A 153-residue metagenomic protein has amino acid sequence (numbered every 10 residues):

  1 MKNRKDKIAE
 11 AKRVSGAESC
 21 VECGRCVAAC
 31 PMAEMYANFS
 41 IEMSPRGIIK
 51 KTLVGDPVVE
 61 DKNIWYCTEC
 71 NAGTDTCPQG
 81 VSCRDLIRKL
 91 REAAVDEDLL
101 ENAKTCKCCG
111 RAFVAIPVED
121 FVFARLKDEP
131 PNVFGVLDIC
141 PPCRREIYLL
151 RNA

Functional and structural regions predicted by a protein language model:
M1-G16, D96-A153: Iron-sulfur (Fe-S) cluster-binding modules
N3, K7-P45: Ordered, small/hydrophobic-rich secondary-structure cores
N3, M35-E60, V81-K107, F121-N132: Non-heme iron-sulfur electron-transfer modules
E10, D56-P57, C70: General secondary-structure edge motif
S15-A33, D61-V81, L100-F113, L137-E146: Cysteine-centered iron-sulfur cluster-binding motifs in ferredoxin-type domains/subunits of redox enzymes
